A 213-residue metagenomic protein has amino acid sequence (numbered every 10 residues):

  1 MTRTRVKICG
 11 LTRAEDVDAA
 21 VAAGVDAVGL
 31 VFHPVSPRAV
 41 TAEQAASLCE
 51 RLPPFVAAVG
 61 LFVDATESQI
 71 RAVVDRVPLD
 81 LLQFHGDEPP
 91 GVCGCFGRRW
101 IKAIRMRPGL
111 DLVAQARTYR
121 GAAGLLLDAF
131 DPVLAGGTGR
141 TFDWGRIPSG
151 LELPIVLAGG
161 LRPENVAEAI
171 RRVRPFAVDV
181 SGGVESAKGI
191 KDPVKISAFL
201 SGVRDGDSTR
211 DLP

Functional and structural regions predicted by a protein language model:
M1-P213: Conserved N-terminal beta1-alpha1 strand-loop-helix module at the mouth
